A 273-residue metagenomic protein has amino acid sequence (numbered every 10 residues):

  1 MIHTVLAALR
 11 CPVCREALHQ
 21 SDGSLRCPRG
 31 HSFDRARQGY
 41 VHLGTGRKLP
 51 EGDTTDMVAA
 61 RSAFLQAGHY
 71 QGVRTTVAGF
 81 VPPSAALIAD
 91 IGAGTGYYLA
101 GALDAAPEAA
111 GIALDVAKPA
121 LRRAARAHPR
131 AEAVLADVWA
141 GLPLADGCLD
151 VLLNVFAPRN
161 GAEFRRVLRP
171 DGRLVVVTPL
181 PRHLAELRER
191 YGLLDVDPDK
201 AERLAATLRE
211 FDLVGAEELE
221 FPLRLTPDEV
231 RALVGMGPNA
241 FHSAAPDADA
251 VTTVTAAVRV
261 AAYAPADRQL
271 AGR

Functional and structural regions predicted by a protein language model:
M1-E51: N-terminal auxiliary segments of SAM/dcSAM-dependent transferases
L6, E217-R273: Conserved Class I S-adenosyl-L-methionine
P50-T76: Class I SAM-dependent methyltransferase Rossmann-like catalytic core, especially the SAM/SAH-binding loop
S84-G94: Conserved class I S-adenosyl-L-methionine
T95-P107: Conserved SAM-binding loop of SAM-dependent methyltransferases across substrates and taxa, primarily the Class I
D115-P119: Conserved SAM/SAH-binding beta-strand->alpha-helix loop
G161-R173: A short glycine-rich, Lys/Arg-flanked "PGG" loop and its adjoining helix->strand segment in the class I
R173-R203: Conserved class I S-adenosyl-L-methionine
